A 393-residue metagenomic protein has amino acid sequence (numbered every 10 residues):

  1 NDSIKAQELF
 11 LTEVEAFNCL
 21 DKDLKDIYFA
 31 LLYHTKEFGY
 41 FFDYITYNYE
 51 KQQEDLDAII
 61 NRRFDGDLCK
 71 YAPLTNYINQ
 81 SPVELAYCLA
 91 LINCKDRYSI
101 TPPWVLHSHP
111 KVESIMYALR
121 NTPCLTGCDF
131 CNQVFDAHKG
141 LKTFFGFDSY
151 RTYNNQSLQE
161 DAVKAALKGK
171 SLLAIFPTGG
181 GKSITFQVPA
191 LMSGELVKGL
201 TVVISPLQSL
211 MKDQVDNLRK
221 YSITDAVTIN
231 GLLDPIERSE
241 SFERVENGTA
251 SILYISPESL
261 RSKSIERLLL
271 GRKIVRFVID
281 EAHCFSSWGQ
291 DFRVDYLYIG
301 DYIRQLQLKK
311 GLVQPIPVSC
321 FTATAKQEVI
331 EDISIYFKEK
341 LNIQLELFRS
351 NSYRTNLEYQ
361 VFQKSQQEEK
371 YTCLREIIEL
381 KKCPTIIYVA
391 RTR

Functional and structural regions predicted by a protein language model:
N1-L172, S286: Helicase-associated low-complexity/disordered flanking segments
H109-F145, S157-D161, A166-L173, P177-S183 (+3 more regions): Helicase motor core with emphasis on the C-terminal RecA-like subdomain
V202-V203: Gly/serine-rich nucleotide phosphate-binding loop at the start of the catalytic core of nucleotide/ADP-ribose-handling
S209: Conserved Rossmann-like nucleotide-cofactor binding loop
